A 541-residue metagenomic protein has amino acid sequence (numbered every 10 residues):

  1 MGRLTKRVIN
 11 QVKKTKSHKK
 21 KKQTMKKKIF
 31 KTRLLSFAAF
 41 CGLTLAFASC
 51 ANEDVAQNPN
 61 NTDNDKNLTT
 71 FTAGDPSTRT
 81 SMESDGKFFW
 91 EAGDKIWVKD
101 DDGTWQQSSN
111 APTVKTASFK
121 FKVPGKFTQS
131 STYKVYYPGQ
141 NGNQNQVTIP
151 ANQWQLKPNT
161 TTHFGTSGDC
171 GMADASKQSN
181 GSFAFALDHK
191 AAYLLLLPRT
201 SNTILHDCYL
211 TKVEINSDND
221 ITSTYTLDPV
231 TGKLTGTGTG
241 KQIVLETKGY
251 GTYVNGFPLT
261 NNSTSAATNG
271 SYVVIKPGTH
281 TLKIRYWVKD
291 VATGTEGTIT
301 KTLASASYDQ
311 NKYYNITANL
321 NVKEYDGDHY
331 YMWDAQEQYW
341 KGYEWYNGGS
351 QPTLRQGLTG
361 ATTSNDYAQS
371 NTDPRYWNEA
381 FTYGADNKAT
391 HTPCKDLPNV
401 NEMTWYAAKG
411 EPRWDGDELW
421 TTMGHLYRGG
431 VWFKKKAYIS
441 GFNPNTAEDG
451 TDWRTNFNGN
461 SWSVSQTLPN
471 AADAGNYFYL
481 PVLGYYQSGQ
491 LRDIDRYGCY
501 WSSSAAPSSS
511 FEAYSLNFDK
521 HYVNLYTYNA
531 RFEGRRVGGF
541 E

Functional and structural regions predicted by a protein language model:
G2-R7, T15-A408, W414-G416, W420-T422 (+1 more regions): Sec-type signal peptide cleavage vicinity
D417-E541: C-terminal, surface-exposed recognition/capping segments
